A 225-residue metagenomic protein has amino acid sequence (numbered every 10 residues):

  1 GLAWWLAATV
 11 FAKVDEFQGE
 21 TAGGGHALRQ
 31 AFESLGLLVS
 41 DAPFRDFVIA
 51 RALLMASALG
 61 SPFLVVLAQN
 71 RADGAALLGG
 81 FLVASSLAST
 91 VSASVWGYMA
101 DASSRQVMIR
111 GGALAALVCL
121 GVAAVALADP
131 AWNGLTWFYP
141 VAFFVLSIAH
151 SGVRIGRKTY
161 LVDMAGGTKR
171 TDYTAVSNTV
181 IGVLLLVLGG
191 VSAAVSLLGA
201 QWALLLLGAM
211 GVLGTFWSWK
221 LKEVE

Functional and structural regions predicted by a protein language model:
L2-A12, A126, V153, L206-E225: Multi-pass alpha-helical transporter architecture, strongest for 12-TM Major Facilitator/SLC carriers used
V14-A50: Juxtamembrane intracellular "pre-TM" segments in multi-pass secondary transporters
P43-V83: Helix-loop boundary and gating motifs at the non-cytosolic
A75-A76, G167-S177: Loop-to-transmembrane helix entry/capping segments in MFS-fold secondary transporters and related SLC/MFSD carriers
V91-R105, S196: Helix-to-loop junctions at the C-terminal end of transmembrane segments in multipass secondary transporters
A102-A116: Cytoplasmic membrane-interface "Motif A"-like loop-to-helix N-cap segments of 12-TM Major Facilitator Superfamily
L114-W132: C-terminal ends and interior cores of transmembrane alpha-helices in multi-pass membrane transporters/permeases
S151-A165: Intracellular juxtamembrane helix-capping segments at the cytosolic ends of symmetry-related transmembrane helices
